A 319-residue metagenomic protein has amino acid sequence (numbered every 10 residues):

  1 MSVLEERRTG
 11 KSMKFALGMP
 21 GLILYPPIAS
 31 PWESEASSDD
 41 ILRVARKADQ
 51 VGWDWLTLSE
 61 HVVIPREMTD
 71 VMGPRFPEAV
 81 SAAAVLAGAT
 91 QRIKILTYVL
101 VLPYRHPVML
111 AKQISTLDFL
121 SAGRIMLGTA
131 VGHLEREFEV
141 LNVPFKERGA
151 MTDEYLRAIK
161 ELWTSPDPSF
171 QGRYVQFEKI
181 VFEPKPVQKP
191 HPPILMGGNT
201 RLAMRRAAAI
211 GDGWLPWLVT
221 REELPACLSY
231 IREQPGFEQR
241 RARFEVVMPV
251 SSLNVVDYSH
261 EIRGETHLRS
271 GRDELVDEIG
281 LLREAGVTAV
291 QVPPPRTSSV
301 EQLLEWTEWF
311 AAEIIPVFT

Functional and structural regions predicted by a protein language model:
M1-A89, P192, T297-E301, E308-W309: N-terminal beta1-alpha1-beta2 module of alpha/beta enzyme domains
M1-M13, M19-G21, K47-D49, K146-V187 (+1 more regions): An alpha-helical appendage that flanks or caps ligand/catalytic pockets
S2-M13, R66-D70, A84, P103-I210 (+2 more regions): Internal, glycine-rich beta/alpha segment that forms the wall or movable "lid" of small-molecule/cofactor binding
F15-L17, L56-L58, K94-T97, I125-T129 (+4 more regions): Hydrophobic faces of well-ordered beta-strands that scaffold small-molecule active sites in alpha/beta enzyme cores
Y25-D39, L100-V108, Q188-N199, V256-D273: Active-site mouth loops of central-metabolism enzymes
E35-A48, L110-Q113, M196-R206, L268-L281 (+1 more regions): Short, acidic/polar
W53, A122, G211-D212, E284-V287: A structural motif
A84-A87, K94-L102: Structural motif corresponding to the early beta-alpha repeats
